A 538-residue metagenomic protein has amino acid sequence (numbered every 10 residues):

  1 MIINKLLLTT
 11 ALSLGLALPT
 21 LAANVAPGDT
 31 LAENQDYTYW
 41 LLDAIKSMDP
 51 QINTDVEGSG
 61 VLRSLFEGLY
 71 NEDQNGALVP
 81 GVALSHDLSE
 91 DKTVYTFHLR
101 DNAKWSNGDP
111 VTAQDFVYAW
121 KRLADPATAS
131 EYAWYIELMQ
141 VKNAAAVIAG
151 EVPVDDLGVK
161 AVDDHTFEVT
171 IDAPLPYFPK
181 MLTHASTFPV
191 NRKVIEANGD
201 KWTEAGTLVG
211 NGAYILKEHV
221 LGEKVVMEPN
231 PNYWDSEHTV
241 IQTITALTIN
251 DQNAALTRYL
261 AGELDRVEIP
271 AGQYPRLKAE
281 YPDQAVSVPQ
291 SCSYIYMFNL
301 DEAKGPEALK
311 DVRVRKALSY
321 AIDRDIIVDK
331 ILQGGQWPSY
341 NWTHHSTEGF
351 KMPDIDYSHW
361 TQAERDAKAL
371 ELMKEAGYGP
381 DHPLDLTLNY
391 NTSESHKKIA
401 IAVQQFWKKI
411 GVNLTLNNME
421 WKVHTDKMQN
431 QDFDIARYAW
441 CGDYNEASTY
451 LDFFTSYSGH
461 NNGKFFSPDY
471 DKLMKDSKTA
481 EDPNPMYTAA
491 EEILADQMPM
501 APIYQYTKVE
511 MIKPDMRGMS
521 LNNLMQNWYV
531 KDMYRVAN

Functional and structural regions predicted by a protein language model:
W40-E90, T207-G210: N-terminal lobe/hinge region of extracytoplasmic solute-binding protein
L84-Y135, E168, A255-R258, A308-L309: Aromatic- and charge-enriched surface segment that lines or borders ligand/interaction sites
T112-A119, D164-T170, P174, G212-A213 (+6 more regions): Alpha-helical secondary-structure segments
V141-G150, V154-D156, K160, D164-H165 (+5 more regions): Gly/Pro-rich hinge or "lid" segments in bacterial periplasmic/extracellular proteins
G199-A205, N232-L277, N413-T415: Ligand-site clamp/hinge motif
G305, W337-E375, S393-K397: Structural transition elements
V328, Q362, T415-H424, Q429 (+2 more regions): Extracytoplasmic/peripheral linker and loop segments enriched in polar/acidic and small residues with frequent Thr/Pro
E510-N538: Long beta-strand-rich cores associated with HINT superfamily self-processing modules
